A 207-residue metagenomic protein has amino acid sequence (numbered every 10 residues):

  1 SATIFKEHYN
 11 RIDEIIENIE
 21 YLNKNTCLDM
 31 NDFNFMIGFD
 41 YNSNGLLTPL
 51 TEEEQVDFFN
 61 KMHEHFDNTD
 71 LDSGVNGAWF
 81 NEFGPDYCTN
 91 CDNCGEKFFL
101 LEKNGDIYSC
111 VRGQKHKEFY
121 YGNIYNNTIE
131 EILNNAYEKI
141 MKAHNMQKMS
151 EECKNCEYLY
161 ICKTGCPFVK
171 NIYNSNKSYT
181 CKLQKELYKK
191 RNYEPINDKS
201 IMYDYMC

Functional and structural regions predicted by a protein language model:
S1-G95, F99-N104, R112-Y121: Radical SAM enzyme [4Fe-4S]-AdoMet core and its adjacent flexible, acidic and glycine-rich loops/tails across
G84-C94, C110, C153-C156, C162 (+1 more regions): Functionally engaged cysteine thiol sites
Q114-C207: Flexible mid-to-C-terminal extensions adjoining Fe-S/redox cofactors in radical SAM and related proteins
